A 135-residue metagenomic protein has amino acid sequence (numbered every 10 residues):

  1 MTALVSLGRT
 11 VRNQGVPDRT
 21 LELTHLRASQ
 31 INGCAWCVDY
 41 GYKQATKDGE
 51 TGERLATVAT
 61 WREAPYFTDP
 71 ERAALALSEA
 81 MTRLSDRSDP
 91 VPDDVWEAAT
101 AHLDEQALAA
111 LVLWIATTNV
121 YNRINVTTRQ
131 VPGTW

Functional and structural regions predicted by a protein language model:
M1-W135: Hydrophobic alpha-helical segments
